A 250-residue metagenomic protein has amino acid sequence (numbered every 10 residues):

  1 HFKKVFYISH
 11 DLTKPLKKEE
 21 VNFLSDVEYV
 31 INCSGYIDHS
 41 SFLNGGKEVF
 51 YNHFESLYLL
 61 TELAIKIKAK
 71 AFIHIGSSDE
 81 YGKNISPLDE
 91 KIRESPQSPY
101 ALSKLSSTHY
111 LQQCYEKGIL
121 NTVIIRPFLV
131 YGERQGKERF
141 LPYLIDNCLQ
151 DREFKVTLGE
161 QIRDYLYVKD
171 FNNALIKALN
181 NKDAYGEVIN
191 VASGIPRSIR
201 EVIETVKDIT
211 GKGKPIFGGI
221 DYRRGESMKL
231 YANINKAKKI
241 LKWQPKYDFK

Functional and structural regions predicted by a protein language model:
F2-L16: Rossmann-fold cofactor-recognition segment
L12-N52: NAD(P)H-binding glycine-rich loop region in Rossmannoid oxidoreductase-like domains and their noncatalytic homologs
N32, Y58-P99: Conserved Rossmann-fold NAD(P)-dependent oxidoreductase catalytic core, especially the SDR/UDP-sugar
S34, I73-S77, Q97, R126-F128 (+2 more regions): Active-site beta-alpha turn of Rossmann-fold NAD(P)-dependent dehydrogenases/reductases
S40-E48, K83-L88, G136-K137: Conserved catalytic-core motifs of eukaryotic protein kinase domains, centered on the activation segment
S86, H109-R163, V168-I176, E204-I209: NAD(P)-dependent short-chain dehydrogenase/reductase
S103-S106: Active-site helix of classical SDR
C148, R152-K250: C-terminal substrate-binding subdomain of Rossmann-fold SDR/epimerase-dehydratase oxidoreductases
